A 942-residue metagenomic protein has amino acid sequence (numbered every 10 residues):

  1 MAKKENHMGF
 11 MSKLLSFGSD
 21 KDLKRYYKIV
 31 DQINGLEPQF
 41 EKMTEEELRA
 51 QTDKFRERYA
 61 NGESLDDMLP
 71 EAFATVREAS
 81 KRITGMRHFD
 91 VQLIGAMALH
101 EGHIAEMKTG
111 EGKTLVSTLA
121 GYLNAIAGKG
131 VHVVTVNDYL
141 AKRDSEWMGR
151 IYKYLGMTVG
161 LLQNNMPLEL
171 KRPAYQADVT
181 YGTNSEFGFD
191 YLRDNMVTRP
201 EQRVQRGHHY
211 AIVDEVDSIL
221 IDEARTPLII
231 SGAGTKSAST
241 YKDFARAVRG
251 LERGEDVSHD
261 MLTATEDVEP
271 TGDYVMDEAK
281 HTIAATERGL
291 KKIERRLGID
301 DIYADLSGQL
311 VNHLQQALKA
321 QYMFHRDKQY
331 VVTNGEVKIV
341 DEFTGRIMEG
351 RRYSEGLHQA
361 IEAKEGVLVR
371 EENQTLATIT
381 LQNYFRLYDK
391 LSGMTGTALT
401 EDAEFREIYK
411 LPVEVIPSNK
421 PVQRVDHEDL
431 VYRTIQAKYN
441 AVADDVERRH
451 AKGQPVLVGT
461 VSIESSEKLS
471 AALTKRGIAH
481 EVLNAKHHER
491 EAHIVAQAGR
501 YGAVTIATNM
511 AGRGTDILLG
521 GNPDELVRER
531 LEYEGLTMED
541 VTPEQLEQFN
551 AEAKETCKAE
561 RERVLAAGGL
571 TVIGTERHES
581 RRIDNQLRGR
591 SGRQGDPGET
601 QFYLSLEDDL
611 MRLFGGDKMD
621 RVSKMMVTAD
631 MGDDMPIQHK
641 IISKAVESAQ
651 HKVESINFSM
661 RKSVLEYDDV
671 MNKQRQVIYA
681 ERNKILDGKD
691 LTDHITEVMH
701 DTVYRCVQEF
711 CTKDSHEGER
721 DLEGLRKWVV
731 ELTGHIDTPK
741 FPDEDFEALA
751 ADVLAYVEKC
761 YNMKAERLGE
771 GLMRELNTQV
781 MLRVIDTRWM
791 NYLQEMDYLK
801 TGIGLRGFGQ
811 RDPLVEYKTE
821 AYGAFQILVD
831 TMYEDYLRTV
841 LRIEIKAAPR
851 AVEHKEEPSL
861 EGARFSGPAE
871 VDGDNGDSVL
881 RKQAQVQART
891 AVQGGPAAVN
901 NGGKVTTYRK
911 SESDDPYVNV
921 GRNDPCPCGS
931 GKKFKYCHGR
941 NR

Functional and structural regions predicted by a protein language model:
A2-D630, A680, E697, D701: Conserved P-loop NTPase motor core
M11-F17, V30-G35, R661, K684-I685 (+2 more regions): Short, charged, low-complexity loops and linkers
D22, L48, N61-L69, Q638 (+7 more regions): Residue-level recognition of alpha-helical structural elements
F40, L48-Q51, F55, M660-S663 (+5 more regions): Long, amphipathic coiled-coil
A72-R77, L99, T180, V216 (+9 more regions): Core structural elements
L411-V415, M631-Q638, S643-E654, A750 (+3 more regions): Long, non-coiled-coil amphipathic alpha-helical linker/lever segments that couple catalytic cores to other domains
F602-Y603, D609, L613, K618-V664 (+1 more regions): Arginine-glycine-biased low-complexity disordered regions
D630, E681-R942: Acidic/negatively charged segments and metal-coordination signatures
